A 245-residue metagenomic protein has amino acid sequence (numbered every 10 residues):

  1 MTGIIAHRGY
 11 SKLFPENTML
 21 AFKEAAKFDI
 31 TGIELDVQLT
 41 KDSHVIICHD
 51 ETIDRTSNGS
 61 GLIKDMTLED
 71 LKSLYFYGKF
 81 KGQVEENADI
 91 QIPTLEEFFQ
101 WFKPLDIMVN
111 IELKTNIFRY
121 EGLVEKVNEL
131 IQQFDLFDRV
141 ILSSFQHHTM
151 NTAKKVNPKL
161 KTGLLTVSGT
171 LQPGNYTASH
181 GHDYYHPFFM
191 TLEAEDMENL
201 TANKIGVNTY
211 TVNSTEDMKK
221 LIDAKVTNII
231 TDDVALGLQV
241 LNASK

Functional and structural regions predicted by a protein language model:
M1-K245: Phosphate-group recognition and catalysis centered on beta-loop-alpha active-site segments
